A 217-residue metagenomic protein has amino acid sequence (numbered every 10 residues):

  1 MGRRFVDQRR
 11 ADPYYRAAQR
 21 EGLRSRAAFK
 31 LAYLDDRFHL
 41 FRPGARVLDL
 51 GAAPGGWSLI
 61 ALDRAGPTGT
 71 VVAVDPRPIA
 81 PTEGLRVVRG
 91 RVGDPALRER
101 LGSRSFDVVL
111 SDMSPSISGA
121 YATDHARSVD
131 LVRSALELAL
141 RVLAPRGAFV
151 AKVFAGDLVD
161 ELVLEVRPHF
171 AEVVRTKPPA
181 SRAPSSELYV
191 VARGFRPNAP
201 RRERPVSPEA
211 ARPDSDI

Functional and structural regions predicted by a protein language model:
M1-P43: Class I SAM-dependent methyltransferase Rossmann-like catalytic core, especially the SAM/SAH-binding loop
P43-A53: Conserved class I S-adenosyl-L-methionine
P54-G66: Conserved SAM-binding loop of SAM-dependent methyltransferases across substrates and taxa, primarily the Class I
P67-T68, V142-A148: Short glycine-dipeptide loop
V74-S118: S-adenosyl-L-methionine
I117-V129: Glycine/threonine-rich flexible loop motifs
V129-P145: A short glycine-rich, Lys/Arg-flanked "PGG" loop and its adjoining helix->strand segment in the class I
A155-I217: Class I S-adenosyl-L-methionine
